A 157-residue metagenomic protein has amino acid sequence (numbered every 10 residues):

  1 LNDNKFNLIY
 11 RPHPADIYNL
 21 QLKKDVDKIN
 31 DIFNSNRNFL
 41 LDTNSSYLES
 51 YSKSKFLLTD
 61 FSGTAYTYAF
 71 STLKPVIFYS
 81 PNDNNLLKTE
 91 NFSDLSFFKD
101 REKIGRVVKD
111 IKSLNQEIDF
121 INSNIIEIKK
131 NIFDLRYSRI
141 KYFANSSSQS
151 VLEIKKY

Functional and structural regions predicted by a protein language model:
L1-T43: Catalytic donor nucleotide-activated moiety binding site of glycosyltransferases and closely related
I9, L40, F56-L58, I77 (+1 more regions): Hydrophobic/aromatic beta-strand patches that form the interior of the parallel beta-sheet core in alpha/beta enzyme
K28-N30, G63-R139: Catalytic binding pocket for nucleotide-activated donors in carbohydrate/polymer assembly enzymes
N44-K53: Short acidic alpha-helix that forms the nucleotide-activated donor recognition element in Leloir-type transferases
Y47, I111-L114, S147: Residues at or immediately preceding the N-termini of alpha-helices
S52-A65: Acidic donor-binding loop of glycosyltransferase active sites
F143-Y157: C-terminal alpha-helical cap of glycosyltransferases
